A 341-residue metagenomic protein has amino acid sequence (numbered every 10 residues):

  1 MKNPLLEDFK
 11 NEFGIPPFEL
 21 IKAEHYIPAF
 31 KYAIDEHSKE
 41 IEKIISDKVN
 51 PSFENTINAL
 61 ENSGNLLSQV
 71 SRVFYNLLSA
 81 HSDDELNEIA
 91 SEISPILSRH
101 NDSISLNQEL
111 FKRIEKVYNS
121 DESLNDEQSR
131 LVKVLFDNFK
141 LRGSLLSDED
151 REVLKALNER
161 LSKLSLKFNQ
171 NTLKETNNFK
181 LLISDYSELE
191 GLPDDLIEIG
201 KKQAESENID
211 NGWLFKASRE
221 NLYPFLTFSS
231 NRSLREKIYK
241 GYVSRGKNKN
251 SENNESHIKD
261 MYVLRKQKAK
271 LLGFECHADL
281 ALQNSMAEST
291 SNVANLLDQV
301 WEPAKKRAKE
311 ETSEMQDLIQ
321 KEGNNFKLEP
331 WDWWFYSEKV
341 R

Functional and structural regions predicted by a protein language model:
M1-P193: N-terminal helix-rich structural modules
F9-E19, G200, I209, W213 (+1 more regions): Membrane-interface segments at transmembrane helix junctions and kinks in multi-pass inner-membrane proteins
I15-K22, Y75-S79, K140, Y242-S251 (+3 more regions): Glycine- and acidic
S52-N55, S91-S94, N253, N292 (+2 more regions): Membrane-interfacial loop-to-helix junctions in multi-pass inner-membrane proteins
E54, D121-E122, E198, A204-E205 (+1 more regions): A short, flexible low-complexity segment enriched in Lys/Arg and Gly/Pro that occurs in N-terminal basic tails
E127, L131-K133, R160-K163, Q170 (+4 more regions): Active-site-proximal, well-structured secondary-structure segments within enzyme catalytic domains
V134, G143-L157, R245-L280: A conserved hydrophobic secondary-structure block that centers on an alpha-helix together with its immediately flanking
E207-R245, W333: Active-site-adjacent "gating/activation" loops or surface patches in catalytic cores
